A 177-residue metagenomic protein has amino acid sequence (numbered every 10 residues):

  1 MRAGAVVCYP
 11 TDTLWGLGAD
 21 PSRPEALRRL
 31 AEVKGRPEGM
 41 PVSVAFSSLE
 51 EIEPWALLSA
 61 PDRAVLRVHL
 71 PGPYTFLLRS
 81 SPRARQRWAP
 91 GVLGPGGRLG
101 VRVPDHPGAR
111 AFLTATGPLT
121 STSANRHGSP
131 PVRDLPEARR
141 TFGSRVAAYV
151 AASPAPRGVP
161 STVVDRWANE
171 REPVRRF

Functional and structural regions predicted by a protein language model:
M1-F177: Active-site-adjacent structural elements in enzyme catalytic cores
